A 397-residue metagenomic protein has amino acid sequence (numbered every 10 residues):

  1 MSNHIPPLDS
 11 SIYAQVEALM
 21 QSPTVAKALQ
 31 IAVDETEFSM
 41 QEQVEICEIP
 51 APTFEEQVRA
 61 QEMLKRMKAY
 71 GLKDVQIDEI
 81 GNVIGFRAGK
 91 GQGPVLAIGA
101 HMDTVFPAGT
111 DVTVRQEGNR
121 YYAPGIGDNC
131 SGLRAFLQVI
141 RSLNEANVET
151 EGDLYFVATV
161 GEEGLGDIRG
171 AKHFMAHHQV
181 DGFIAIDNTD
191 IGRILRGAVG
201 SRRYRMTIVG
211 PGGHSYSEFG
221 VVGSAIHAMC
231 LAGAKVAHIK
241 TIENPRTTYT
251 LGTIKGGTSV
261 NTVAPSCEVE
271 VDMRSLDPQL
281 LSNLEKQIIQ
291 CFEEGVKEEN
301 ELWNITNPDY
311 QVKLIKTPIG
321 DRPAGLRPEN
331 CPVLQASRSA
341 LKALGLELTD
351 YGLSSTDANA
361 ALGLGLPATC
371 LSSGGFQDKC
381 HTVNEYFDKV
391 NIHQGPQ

Functional and structural regions predicted by a protein language model:
M1-K27, A225-P396: Metal-dependent amide/peptide-bond hydrolase catalytic core, centered on the "pita-bread" metallohydrolase fold
S2-Y122: Acidic/His- and Gly-rich active-site-bordering loop/insert found across diverse amide/peptide-bond hydrolases
E62, S131-S142, H227-L231, Q394-Q397: Short amphipathic alpha-helical face segments that pack within enzyme cores and frequently flank/anchor catalytic
G99-A100, V157-T159, F183-D187, T207-V209 (+1 more regions): Short beta-strand segments
M102-Q116, R196-I208, S339: Acidic-glycine-rich active-site phosphate/pyrophosphate-binding loop
V112-G125, V209-G213, L344, C380: Glycine/charged-rich beta-loop-alpha catalytic/anionic-binding loops adjacent to active sites
R120, G125, N129-V199, I242 (+1 more regions): Acidic/histidine-rich catalytic neighborhood of metal-dependent amide-processing enzymes
